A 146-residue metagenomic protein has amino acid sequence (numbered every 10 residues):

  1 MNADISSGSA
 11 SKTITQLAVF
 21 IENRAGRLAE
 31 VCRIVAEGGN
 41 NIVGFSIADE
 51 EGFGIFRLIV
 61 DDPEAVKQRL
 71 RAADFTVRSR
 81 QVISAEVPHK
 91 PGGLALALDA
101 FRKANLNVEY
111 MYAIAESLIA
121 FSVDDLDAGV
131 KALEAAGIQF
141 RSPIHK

Functional and structural regions predicted by a protein language model:
M1-K146: A conserved regulatory-domain signal marking ACT and ACT-like small-molecule sensing domains and adjacent regulatory
